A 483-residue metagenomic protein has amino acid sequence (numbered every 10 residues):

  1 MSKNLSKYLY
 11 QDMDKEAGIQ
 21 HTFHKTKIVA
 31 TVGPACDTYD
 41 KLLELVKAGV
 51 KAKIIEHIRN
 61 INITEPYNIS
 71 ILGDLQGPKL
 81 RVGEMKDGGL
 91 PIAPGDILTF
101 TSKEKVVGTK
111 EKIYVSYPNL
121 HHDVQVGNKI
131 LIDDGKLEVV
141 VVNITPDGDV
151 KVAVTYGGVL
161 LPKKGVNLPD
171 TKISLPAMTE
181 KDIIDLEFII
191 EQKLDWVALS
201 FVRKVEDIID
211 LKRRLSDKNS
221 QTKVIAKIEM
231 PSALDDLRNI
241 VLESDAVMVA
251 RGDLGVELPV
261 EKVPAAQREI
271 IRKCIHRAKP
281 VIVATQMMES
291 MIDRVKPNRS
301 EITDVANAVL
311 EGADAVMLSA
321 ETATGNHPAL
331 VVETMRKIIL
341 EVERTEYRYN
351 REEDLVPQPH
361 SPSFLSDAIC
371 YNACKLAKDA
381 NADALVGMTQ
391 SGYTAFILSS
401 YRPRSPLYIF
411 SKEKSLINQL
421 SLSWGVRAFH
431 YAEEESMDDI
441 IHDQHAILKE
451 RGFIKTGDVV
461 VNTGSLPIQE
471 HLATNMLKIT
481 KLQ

Functional and structural regions predicted by a protein language model:
M1-Q483: Non-catalytic helical/linker scaffolds that mediate oligomerization, partner binding, and domain coupling around large
